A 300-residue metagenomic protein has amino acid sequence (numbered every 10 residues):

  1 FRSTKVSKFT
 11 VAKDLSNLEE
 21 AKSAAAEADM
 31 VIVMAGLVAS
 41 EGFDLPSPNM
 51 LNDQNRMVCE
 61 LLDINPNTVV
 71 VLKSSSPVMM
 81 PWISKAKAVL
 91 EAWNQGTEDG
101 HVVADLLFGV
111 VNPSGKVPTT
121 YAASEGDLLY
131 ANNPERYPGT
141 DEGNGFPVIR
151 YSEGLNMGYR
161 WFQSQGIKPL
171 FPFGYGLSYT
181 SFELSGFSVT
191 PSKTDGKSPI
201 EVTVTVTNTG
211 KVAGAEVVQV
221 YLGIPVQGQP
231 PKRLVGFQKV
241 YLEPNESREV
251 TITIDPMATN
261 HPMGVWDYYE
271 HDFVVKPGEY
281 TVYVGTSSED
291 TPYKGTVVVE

Functional and structural regions predicted by a protein language model:
F1-E300: C-terminal non-catalytic regions of proteins with extracellular/luminal or membrane-system context
